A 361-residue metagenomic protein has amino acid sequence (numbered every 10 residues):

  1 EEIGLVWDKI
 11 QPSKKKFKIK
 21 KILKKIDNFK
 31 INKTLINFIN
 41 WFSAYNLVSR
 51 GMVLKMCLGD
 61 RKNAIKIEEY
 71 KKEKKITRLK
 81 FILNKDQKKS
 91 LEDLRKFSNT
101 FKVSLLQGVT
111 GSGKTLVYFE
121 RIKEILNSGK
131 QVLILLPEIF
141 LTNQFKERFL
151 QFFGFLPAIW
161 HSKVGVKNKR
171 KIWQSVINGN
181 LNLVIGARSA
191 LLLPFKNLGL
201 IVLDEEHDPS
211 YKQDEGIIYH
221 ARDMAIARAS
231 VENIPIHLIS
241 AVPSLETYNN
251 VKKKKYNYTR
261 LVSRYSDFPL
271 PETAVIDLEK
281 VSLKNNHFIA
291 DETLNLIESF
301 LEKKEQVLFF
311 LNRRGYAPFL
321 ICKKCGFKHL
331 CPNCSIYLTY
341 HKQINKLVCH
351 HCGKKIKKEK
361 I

Functional and structural regions predicted by a protein language model:
E1-S240, T247-Y248, K252-F268, E302: Accessory, non-ATPase domains that flank or precede helicase/AAA+ motor cores in DNA-metabolism machines
D8, I159-H161, L238, R260 (+4 more regions): Structural signal for conserved beta-strand scaffold positions within catalytic alpha/beta enzyme cores
S13, V164, P243, Y265 (+4 more regions): Residue-level detector of flexible, active-site-proximal loop/helix-junction positions within diverse enzyme catalytic
R78-L79, V103-T110, S210, T273-H287 (+1 more regions): Glycine-rich phosphate-binding "P-loop"
I82, Q213-I217, N285, C322 (+1 more regions): Residue-level "hotspot" positions that anchor or transmit function at local structural transition points
I177-V184, E279-N285, K357-E359: A polyampholytic, Gly/Pro-enriched intrinsically disordered region
A227-K324: Conserved interdomain linker/interface between the two RecA-like ATPase lobes of SF2 helicase motors
V307-I361: Conserved helicase/translocase motor-coupling segment
